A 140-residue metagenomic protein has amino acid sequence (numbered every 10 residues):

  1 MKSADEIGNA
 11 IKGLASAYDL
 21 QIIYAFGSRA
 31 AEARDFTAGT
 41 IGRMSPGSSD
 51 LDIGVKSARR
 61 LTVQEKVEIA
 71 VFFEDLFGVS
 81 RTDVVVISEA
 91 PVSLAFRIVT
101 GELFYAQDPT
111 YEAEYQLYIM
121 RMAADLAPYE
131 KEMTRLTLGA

Functional and structural regions predicted by a protein language model:
M1-P46, K56-A140: Catalytic core of pol beta-like nucleotidyltransferases
D50: Glycine- and aspartate-rich repeat motifs characteristic of hemolysin/RTX-like Ca2+-binding segments in secreted
